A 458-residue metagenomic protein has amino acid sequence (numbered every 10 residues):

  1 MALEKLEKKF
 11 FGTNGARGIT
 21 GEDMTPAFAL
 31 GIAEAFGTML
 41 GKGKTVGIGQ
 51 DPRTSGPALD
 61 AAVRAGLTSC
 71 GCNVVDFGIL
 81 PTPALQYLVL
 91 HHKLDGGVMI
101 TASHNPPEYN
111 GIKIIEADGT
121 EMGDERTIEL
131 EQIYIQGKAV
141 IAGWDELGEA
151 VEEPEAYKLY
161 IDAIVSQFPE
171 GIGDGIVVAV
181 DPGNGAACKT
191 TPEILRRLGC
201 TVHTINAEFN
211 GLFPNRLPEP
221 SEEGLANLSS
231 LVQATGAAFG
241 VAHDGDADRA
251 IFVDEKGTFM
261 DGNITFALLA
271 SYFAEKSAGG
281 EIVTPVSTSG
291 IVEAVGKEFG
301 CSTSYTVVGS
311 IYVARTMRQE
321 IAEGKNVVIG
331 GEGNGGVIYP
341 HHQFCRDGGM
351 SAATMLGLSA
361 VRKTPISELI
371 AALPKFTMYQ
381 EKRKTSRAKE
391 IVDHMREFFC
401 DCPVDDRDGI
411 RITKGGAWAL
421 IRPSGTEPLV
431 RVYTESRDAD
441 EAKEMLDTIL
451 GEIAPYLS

Functional and structural regions predicted by a protein language model:
M1-A65, S69-G71, G148-V178: An N-terminal, well-structured beta->alpha segment
A2-L6, I19, N110-T235: Gly/Ser/Thr-enriched, mixed-charge loops and adjacent short helices that form phosphate/oxyanion-binding elements
E34, T38, K42-N110, E193-V253: N-terminal small/polar loop signature for handling phosphorylated ligands or for N-terminal nucleophile
K44-D51, V75, V177-A179, G280-V286 (+1 more regions): Short glycine-rich phosphate-binding loop at a beta-alpha junction
V74-P83, F259-G262, P285, Y305-V307: Active-site nucleophile and cofactor-binding loops and adjacent substrate-binding regions of central metabolic enzymes
P107-E108, I114-G123, Q132, S230-T303: Replace "Mg2+/Mn2+-dependent" with "divalent metal-dependent
S277-S458: Phosphate-binding and adjacent anionic-ligand microenvironments
